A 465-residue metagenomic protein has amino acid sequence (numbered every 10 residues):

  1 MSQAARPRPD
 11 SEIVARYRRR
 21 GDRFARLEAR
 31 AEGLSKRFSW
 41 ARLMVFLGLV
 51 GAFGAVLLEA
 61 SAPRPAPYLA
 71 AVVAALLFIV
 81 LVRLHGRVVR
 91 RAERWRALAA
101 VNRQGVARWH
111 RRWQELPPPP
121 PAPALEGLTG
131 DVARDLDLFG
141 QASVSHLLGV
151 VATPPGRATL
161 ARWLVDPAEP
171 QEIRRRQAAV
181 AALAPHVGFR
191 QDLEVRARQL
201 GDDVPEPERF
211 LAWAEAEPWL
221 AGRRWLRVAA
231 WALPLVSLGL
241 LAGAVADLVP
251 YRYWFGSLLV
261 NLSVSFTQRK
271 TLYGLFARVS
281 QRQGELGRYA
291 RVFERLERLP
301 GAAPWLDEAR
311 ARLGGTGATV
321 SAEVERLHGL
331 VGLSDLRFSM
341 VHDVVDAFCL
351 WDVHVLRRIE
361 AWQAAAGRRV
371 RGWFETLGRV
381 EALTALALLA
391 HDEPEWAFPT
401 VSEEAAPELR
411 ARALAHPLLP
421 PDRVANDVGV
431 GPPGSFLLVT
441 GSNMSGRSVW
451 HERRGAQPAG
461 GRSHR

Functional and structural regions predicted by a protein language model:
S2-M444, V449-R465: Alpha-helical coupling/stalk and coiled-coil linker elements that connect catalytic or binding modules and transmit
